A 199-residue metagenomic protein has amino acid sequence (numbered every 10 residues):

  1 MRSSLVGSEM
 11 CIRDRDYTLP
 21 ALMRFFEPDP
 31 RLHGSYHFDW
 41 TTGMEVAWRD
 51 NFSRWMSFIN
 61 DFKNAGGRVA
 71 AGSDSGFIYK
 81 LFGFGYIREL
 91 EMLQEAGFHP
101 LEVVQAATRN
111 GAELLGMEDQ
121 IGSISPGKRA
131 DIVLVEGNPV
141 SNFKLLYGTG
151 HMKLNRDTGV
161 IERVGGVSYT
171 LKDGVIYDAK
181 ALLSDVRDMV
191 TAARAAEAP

Functional and structural regions predicted by a protein language model:
M1-G7, C11-I12: Single conserved hydrophobic/aromatic residue that forms the stacking wall/gate of nucleotide- or nucleobase-binding
R2, I121-I124, S168: Short, surface-exposed secondary-structure edge patches
G7, Q105, L145-G148: Phosphate-coordinating loops and pocket residues in cytosolic domains that bind phosphorylated ligands
R15: Hard-cation-handling environments
M23-P139: His/Asp/Glu-enriched, well-ordered alpha-helical/loop segment that forms or immediately abuts the divalent-metal
R129-L183: C-terminal cap of metal-dependent C-N hydrolases
K180-P199: Intein/HINT protein-splicing elements and their conserved insertion hotspots or analogous self-processing inserts
